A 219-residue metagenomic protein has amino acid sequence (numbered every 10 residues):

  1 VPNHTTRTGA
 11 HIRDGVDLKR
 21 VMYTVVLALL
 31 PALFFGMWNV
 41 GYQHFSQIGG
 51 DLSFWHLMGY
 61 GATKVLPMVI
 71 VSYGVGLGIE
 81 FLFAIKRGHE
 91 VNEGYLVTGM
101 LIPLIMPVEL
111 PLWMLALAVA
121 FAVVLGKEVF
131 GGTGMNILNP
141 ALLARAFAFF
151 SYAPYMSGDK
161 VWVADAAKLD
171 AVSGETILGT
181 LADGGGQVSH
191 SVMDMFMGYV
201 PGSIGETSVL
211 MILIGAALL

Functional and structural regions predicted by a protein language model:
V1-V69, Y73: N-terminal signal-anchor module of multipass membrane proteins
T6-I12, G76-G88, V123-G134, I214-L219: C-terminal ends of transmembrane helices
M22-V26, L66-I70, E93-V97, W113-L117 (+2 more regions): Hydrophobic alpha-helical transmembrane segments
V25-W38, Y73-E80, L104, A120-V123 (+2 more regions): Hydrophobic core segments of alpha-helical transmembrane domains in multi-pass membrane transport and ion-translocation
M58-G74, E109-A118, V200-V209: Structural signature of hydrophobic alpha-helical transmembrane segments
A62-Y95, L104-I105, E128: Active-site cofactor/substrate anionic-group-binding motifs, chiefly glycine- and Lys/Arg-rich phosphate-binding loops
E90-L169: Membrane-interface helix-loop-helix junctions at boundaries between adjacent transmembrane segments
G134-L213: Long hydrophobic alpha-helical segments that form multi-pass transmembrane helix bundles in integral membrane proteins
